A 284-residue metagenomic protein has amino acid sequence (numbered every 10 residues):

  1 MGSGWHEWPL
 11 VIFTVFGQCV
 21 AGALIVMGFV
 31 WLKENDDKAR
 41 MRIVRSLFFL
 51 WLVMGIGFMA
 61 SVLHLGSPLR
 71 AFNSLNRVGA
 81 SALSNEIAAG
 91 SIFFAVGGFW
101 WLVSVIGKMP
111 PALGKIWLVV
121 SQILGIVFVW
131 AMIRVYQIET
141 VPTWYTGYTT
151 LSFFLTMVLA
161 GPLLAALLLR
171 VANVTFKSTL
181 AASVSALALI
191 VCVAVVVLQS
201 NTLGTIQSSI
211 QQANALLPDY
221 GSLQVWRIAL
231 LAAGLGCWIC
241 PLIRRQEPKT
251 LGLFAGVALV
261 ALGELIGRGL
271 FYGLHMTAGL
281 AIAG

Functional and structural regions predicted by a protein language model:
M1-I56, G273-L274: N-terminal signal-anchor module of multipass membrane proteins
M1-L10, V62-S84, I133-T150, Q199-L223 (+1 more regions): Membrane-interface interhelical loops and short amphipathic "cap" helices that link adjacent transmembrane segments
T14-Q18, D36, A89-S91, F99-I266: Long, contiguous internal "core" modules enriched in hydrophobic/ aromatic residues
F29, I56-M59, L164, L168: Alpha-helical membrane-inserting segments
M41-R42, G79-S84, G114: Interfacial loop-to-helix junctions that mark the boundaries of transmembrane helices in multi-pass membrane
F49-K108, Q122-G125: Long, hydrophobic/aromatic-enriched structural stretches that serve as scaffold segments
